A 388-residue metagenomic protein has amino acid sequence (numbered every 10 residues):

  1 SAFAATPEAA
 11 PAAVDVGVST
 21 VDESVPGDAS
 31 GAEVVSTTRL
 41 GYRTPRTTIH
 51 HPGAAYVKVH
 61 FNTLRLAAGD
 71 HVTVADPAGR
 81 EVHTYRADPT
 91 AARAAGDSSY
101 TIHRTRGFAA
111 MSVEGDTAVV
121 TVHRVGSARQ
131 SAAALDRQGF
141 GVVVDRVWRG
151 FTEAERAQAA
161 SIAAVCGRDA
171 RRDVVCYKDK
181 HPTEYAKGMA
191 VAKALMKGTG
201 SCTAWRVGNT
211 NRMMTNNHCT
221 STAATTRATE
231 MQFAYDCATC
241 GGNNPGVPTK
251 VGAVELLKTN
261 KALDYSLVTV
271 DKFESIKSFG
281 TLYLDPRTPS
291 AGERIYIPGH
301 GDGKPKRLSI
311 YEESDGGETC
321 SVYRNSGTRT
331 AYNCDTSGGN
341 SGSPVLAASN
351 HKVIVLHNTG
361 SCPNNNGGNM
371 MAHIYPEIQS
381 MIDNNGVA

Functional and structural regions predicted by a protein language model:
A5-P52: A short aromatic-anchored loop/beta-hairpin motif
R39-G41, P45-A55, T63-L64, A110-S112 (+1 more regions): Extracellular and analogous surface-interaction loops
T63-D70, S221-A223: Extended, low-complexity, turn-rich repeat/linker tracts enriched in Gly/Pro/Ser/Thr and Asp/Glu that occur
A67-E81: Short, surface-exposed beta-strand/strand-loop-strand elements in extracellular ectodomains
E81-T117, V125-R129: Beta-sandwich interaction modules
E114-S127, A132-S201, W205-T328, N333 (+1 more regions): Serine endopeptidase catalytic core focused on the charge-relay Asp
W205-N209, D335-H357: Catalytic nucleophile loop of clan PA
N216-S221, H300-D302, G338, V355-P363: Short beta->alpha transition motifs characteristic of CBS
